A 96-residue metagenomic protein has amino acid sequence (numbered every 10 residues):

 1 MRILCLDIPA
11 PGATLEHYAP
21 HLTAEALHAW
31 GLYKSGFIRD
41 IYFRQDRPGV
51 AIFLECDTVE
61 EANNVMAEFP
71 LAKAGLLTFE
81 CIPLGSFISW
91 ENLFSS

Functional and structural regions predicted by a protein language model:
M1-S96: Conserved, structured core segments of small domains
